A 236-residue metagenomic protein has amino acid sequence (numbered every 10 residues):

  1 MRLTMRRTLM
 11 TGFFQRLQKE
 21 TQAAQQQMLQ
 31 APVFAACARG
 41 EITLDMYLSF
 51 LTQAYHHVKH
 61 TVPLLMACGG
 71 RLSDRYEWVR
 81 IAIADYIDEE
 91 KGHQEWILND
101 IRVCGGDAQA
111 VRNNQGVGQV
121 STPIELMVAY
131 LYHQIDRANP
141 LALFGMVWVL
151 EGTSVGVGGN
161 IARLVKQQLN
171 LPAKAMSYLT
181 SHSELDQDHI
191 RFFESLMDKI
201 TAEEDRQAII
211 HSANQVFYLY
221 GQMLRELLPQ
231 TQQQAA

Functional and structural regions predicted by a protein language model:
L3-A236: Non-heme di-metal
